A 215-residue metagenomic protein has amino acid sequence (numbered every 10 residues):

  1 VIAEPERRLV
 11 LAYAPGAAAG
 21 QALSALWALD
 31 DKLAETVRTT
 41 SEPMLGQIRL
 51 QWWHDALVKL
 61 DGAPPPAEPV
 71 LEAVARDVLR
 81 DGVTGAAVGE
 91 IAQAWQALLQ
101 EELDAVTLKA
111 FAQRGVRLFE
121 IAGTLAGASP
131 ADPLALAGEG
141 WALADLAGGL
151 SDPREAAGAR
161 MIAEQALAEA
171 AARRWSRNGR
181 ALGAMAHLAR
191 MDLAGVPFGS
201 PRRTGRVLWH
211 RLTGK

Functional and structural regions predicted by a protein language model:
V1-W52, A63-P69, A73, A87-W95 (+1 more regions): Catalytic cores of Mg2+-dependent Asp-rich isoprenoid enzymes
L57, D61-G62, G82, L99 (+1 more regions): Short alpha-helix boundary/capping elements
K59, D104-A105, A170-A172: A short glycine/serine-rich beta->alpha loop
D77-T84: Portal/gating segments that form or line small-molecule/metal binding sites
D81, D104-F111: Short, surface-exposed loop/turn motifs that are enriched in glycine and acidic residues and include a nearby proline
A94-D104: Acidic/His metal-coordination segments adjacent to aromatic residues that form catalytic metal sites in metalloenzymes
